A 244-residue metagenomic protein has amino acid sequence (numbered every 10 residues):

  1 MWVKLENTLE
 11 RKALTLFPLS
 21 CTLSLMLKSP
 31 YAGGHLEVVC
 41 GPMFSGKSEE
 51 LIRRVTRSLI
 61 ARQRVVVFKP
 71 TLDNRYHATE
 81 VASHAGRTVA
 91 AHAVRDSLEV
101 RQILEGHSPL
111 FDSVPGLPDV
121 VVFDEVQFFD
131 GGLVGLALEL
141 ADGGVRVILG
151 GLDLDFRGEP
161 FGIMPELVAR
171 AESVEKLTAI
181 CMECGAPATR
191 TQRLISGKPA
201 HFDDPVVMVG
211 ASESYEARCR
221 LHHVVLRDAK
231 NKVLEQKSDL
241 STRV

Functional and structural regions predicted by a protein language model:
L27-G106, G158-E166, A179, V209-G210 (+2 more regions): Conserved P-loop
L36-V38, R64, D119-V122, R146-I148: Residue-level preference for the first positions of well-ordered beta-strands
R95-V145: Phosphate-binding/switch loop-helix module in NTP-utilizing enzymes
Q127-N231, S241-R243: Replace "adjacent to P-loop NTPase cores in ATP/GTP-dependent enzymes" with "adjacent to NTP-binding cores
